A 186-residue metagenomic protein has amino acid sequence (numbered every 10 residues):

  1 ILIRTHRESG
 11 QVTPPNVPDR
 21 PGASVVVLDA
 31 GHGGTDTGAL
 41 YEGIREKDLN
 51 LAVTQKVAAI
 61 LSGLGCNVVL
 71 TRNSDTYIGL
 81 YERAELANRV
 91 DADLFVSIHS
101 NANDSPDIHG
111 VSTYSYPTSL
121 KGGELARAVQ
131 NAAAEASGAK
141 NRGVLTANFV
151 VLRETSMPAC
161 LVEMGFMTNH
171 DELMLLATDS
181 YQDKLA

Functional and structural regions predicted by a protein language model:
R4-E8, D29-G33, N73-S74, N101 (+3 more regions): Solvent-exposed coil/turn segments that connect beta secondary-structure elements in extracytoplasmic/periplasmic
H6-L86, V90-A92, H109: Active-site histidine-acidic residue metal-binding/catalytic motifs, centered on HxH/HExxH-like signatures
V25-D29, N67-T71, L94-I98, S112-S115 (+2 more regions): Structural recognition of the beta-strand scaffold that forms the well-ordered cores of secreted hydrolase catalytic
T37-I44, N103-A128: A short, glycine/acidic-enriched catalytic loop
I44-A52, Y77-Y81, S119-E124, L176-K184: Soluble non-cytosolic domains of exported or imported proteins
V90, L94-D104, G143-A186: Active-site-adjacent mobile loop/cap segments within catalytic or ligand-binding domains
G122-L145: Active-site-adjacent substrate-binding region of metalloamidase/peptidase-like peptide-processing proteins
